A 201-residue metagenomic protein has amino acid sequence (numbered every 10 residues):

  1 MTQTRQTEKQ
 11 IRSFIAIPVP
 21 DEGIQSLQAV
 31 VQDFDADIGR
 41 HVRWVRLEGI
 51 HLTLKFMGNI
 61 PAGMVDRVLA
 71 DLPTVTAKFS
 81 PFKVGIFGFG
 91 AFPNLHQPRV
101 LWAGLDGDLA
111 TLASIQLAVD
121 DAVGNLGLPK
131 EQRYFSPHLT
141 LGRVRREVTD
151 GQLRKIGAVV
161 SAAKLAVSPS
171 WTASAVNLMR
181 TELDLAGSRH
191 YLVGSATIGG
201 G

Functional and structural regions predicted by a protein language model:
T2-G201: Histidine-dependent nucleotide/RNA phosphoesterase domain, centered on the 2H-phosphoesterase fold with its duplicated
